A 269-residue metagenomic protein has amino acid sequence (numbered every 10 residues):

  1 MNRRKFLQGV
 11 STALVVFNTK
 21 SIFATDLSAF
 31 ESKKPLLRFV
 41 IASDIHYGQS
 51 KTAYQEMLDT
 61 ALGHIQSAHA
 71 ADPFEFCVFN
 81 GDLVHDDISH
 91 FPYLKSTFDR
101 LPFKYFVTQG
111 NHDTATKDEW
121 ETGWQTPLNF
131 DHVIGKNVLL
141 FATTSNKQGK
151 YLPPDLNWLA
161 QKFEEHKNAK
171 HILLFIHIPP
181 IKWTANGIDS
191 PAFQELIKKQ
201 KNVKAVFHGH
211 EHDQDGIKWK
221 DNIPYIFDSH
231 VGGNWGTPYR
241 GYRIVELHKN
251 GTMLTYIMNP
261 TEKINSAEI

Functional and structural regions predicted by a protein language model:
N2-D26: N-terminal export signals
F23-P92: N-terminal active-site segment of His-dependent metallophosphoesterases
E31-V40, D131-L140, K170-H171, W219-P224: Beta-strand-turn-beta hairpins that frame and shape the catalytic cleft of phosphate-ester-processing enzymes
K33, A42, A53-Q55, D59-T60 (+2 more regions): Binuclear metal-dependent phosphoesterase catalytic core
D44, D82, G110, L159 (+3 more regions): Divalent metal-coordination and catalytic microenvironments
G48-S50, H85-S89, H112-D118, Q148-K150 (+3 more regions): Active-site environment of divalent metal-dependent phosphoester hydrolases
Q66-F76, Q148-P224, M253: His/acidic metal-ligating clusters that form di-metal
H90-Y93, A115-F130, D155-K162, E211: Alpha-helical scaffolding within the catalytic cores of extracellular/periplasmic polymer-degrading hydrolases
